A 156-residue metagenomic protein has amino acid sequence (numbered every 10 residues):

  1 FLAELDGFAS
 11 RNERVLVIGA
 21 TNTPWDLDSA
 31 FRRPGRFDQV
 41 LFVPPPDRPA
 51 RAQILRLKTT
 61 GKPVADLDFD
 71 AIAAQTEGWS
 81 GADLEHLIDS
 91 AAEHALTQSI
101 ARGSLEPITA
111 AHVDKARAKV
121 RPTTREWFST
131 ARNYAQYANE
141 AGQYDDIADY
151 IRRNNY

Functional and structural regions predicted by a protein language model:
F1, T21, F37, R51 (+3 more regions): Residue-level signature of catalytic and energy-coupling elements of molecular machines, predominantly ATP/GTP-dependent
F1-P46: Conserved catalytic/switch belt of AAA+ P-loop NTPases
L2, D6-A9, D28, R32 (+5 more regions): Signal for well-folded cores of large energy- and translation-related assemblies
A3, W25, P49-Q53, D70 (+2 more regions): Feature representing long, continuous alpha-helical segments
N12, S29, V64-A65, R102-L105: Short, surface-exposed helix-loop/turn micro-motifs enriched in polar/charged residues
I18, L67-I88, L96-Y156: C-terminal engagement/docking regions of AAA+ P-loop ATPases
W25, G35, R48-P49, G78 (+1 more regions): Nucleotide-binding/hydrolysis machinery
S29-T60, A65-A74, H86: Conserved AAA+ ATPase core "coupling" helix
